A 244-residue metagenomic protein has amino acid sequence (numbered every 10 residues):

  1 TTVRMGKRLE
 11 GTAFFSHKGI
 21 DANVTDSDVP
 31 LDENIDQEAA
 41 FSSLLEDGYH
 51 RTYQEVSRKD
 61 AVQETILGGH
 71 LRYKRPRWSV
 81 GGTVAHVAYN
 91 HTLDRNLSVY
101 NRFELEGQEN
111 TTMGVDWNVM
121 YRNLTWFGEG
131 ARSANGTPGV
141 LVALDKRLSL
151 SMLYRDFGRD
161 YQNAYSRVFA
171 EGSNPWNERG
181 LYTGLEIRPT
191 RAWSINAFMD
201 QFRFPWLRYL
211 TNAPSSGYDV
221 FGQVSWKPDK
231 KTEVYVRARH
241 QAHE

Functional and structural regions predicted by a protein language model:
T1, D21-S57, E106-N110: A subset of solvent-exposed loop/turn segments in beta-rich extracellular surface proteins, enriched in glycine
T1-K18, K59-Y73, E186: Outer-membrane beta-barrel transmembrane strands
V3-D26, G136-L153: Internal hydrophobic scaffold segments of catalytic domains
G6, E38-S42, T190, D229: Short, structured coil/loop segments at alpha-helix boundaries
I20-Q37, T92-N96, A164-S166, Y209: Outer-membrane beta-barrel and related beta-rich outer-membrane complex signature in Gram-negative bacteria
S57, E64-L97, R102-E244: Exposed, low-structure sequence patches enriched in small/polar residues
